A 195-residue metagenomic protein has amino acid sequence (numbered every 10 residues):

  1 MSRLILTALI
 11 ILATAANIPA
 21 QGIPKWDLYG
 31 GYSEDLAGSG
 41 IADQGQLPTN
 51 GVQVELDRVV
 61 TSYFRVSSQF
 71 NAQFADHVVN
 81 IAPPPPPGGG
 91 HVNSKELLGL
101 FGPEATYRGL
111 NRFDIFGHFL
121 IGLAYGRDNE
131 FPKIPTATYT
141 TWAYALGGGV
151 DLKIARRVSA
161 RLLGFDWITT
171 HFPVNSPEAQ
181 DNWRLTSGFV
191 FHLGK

Functional and structural regions predicted by a protein language model:
M1-P24, G194-K195: Cleavable N-terminal export/targeting peptides
A20-V60, V66, I121, W167 (+1 more regions): Short glycine/proline- and aromatic-enriched beta-strand/turn motifs that initiate or cap beta-hairpins
P24, N50, L97, T140 (+3 more regions): Exposed loop/turn and edge beta-strand positions of beta-sandwich/beta-sheet ligand-binding modules
S39-L47, V78-P86, R127-P135, F172-A179: Outer-membrane beta-barrel translocator domains and adjoining extracellular loop/strand segments of Gram-negative
E55-P132, T141, A160, N182-K195: Gram-negative (and chloroplast) outer-membrane scaffold detector with strong preference for beta-barrel transmembrane
E104, G147-D151: A broad helix-preferring feature
L152-K195: Predominantly the C-terminal beta-signal and adjacent terminal strand-loop region of outer-membrane beta-barrel
